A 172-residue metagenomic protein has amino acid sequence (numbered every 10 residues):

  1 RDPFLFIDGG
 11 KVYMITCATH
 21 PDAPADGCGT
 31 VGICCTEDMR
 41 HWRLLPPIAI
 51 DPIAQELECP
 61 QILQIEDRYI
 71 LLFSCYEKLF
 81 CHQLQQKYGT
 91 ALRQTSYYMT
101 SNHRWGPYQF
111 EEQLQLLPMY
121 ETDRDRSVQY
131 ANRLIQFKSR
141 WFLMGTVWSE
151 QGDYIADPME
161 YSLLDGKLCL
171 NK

Functional and structural regions predicted by a protein language model:
R1-K172: Carbohydrate-active catalytic/glycan-binding domains of CAZyme proteins, especially the secreted or lumenal ectodomains
